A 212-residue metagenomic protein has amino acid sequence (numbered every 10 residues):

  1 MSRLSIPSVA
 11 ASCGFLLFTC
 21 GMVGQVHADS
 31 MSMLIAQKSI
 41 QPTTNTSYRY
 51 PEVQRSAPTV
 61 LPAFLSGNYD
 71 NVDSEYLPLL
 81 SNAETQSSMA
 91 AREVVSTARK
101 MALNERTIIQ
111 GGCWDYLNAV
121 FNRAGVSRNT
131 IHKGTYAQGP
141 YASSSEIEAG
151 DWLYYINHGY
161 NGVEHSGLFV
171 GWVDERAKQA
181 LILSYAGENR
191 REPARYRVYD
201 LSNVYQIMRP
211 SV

Functional and structural regions predicted by a protein language model:
S2-C13: Bacterial N-terminal signal peptides that target proteins for export
S5-I6, G24-E105, S202-N203, M208-V212: Intrinsically disordered, low-complexity, Pro/Ser/Thr/Asn/Gly/Ala-rich spacer/linker segments adjacent to signal
S12-G21: Bacterial N-terminal signal peptides
D29, F169-V212: Aromatic- and glycine-rich peptidoglycan recognition patches
R99-A149: Catalytic cysteine-centered active-site loop
S127-N189: ...with weaker cross-activation on analogous glycine-rich loops/strands in unrelated enzymes
